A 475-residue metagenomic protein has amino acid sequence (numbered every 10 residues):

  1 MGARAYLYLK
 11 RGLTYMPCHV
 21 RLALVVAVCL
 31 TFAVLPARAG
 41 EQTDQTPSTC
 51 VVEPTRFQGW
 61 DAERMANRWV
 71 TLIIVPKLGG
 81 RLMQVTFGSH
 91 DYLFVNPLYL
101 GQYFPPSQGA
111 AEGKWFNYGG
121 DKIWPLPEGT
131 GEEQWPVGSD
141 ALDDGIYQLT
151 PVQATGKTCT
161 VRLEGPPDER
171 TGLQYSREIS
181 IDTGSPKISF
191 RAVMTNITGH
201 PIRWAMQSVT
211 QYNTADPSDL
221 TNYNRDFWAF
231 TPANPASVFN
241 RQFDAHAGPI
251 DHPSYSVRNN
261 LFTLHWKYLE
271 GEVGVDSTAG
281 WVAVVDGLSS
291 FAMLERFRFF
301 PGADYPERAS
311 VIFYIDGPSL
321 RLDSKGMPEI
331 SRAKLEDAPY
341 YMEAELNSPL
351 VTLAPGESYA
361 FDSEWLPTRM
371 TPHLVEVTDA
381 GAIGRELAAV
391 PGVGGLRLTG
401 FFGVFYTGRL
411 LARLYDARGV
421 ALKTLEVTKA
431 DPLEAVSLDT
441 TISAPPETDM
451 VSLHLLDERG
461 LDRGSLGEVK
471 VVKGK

Functional and structural regions predicted by a protein language model:
A5, L9-L24: Bacterial N-terminal signal peptides that target proteins for export
A23-A33: Bacterial N-terminal signal peptides
A37-E41: Boundary at the C-terminal end of the N-terminal hydrophobic targeting segment
Q42-Q45, T49-C50, Y314-K475: Terminal accessory/anchoring regions of large secretory-pathway or extracellular enzymes
T43-D44, S48-F57, A62, P125-P186 (+2 more regions): Extended, loop-rich substrate-binding clefts of extracytoplasmic carbohydrate-active enzymes
A66-D143, F297-I330, Y341: Acidic-aromatic substrate-binding/catalytic surfaces of carbohydrate-active enzymes
V70, G80-Q84, H200-A205, V209-S358: A contiguous, surface-exposed recognition patch within enzymatic or periplasmic domains that forms
P76-K77, V85-F87, G165-D216, D362-E364: Acidic, contiguous internal or C-terminal segments within carbohydrate-active enzymes that form a structured patch used
